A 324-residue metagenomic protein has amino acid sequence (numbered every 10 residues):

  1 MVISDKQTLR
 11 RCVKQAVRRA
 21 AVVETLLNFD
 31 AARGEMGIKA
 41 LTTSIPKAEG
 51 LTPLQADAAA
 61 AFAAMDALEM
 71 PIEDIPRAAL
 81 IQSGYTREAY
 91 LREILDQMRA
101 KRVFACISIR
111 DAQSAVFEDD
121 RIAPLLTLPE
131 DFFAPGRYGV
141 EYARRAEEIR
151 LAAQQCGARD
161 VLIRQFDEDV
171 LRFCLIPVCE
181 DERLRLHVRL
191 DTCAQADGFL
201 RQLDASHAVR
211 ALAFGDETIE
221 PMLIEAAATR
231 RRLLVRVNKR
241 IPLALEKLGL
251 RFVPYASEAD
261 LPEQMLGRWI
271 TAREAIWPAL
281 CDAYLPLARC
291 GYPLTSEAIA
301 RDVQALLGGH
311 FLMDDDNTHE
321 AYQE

Functional and structural regions predicted by a protein language model:
V2-E182, D204-A208, I224-E324: Metal-cofactor-binding active-site regions of metalloenzymes
R172-S206, A211-F214, E220: Active-site cradle of extracellular carbohydrate-active enzymes
